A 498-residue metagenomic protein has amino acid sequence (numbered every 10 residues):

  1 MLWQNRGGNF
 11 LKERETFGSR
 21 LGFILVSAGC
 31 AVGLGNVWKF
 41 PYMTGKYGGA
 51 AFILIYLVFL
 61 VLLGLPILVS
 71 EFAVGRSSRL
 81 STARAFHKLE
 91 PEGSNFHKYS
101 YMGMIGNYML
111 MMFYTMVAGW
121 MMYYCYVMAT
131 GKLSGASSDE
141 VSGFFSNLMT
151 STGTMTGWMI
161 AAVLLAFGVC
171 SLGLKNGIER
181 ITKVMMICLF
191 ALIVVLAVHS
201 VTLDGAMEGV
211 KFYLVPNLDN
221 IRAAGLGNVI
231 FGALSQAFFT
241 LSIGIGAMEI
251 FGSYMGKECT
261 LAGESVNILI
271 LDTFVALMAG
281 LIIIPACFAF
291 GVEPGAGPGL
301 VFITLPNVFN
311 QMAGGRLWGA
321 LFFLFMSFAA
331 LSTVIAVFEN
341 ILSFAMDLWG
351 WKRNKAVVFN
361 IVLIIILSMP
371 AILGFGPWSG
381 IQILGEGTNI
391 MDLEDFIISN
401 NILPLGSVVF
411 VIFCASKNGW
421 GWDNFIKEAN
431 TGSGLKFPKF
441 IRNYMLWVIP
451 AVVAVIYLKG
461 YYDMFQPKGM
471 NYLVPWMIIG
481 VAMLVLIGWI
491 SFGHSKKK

Functional and structural regions predicted by a protein language model:
L2-W38, I67-F72, R76-Y101, G256-T260 (+1 more regions): Membrane-interface "cap" regions at the ends of multi-pass membrane proteins
K12-F17, E179, K183-L331, I335-A336 (+3 more regions): Membrane-embedded translocation segments of transport machinery
R14, M43-Y47, S77-M102, T115-K175 (+5 more regions): Inter-helical loop and helix-membrane interface segments of multi-pass membrane transporters/permeases
T16-S27, F52-I55, N95-Y108, T156-A162 (+6 more regions): Select transmembrane alpha-helical segments in multipass membrane proteins
G22-F59, G246-G252, G263-V266, I270-L271 (+2 more regions): Transmembrane helix-boundary motif of multi-pass solute transporters/channels
G22-I24, C30, T156-G157, L271-L277 (+4 more regions): Loop-to-transmembrane helix boundary motifs in multi-pass membrane proteins
M43-Y47, N95-M111, S146, T150 (+5 more regions): Membrane-water interface regions at transmembrane-helix termini and the short interhelical loops of multi-pass membrane
Y99-G106, W349-I361, F396-Y457, G469-V474 (+1 more regions): C-terminal membrane-solvent junction of multi-pass transporters and transport-like membrane proteins
